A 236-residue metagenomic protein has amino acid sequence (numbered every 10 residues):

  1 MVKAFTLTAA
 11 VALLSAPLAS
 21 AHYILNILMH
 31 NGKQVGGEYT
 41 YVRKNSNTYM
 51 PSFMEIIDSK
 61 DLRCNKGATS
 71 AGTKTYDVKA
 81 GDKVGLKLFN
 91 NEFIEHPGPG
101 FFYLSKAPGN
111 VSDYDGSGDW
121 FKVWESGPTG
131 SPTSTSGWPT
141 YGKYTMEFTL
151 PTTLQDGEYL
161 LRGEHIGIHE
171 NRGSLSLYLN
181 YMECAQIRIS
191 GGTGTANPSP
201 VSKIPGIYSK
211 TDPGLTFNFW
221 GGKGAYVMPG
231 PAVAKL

Functional and structural regions predicted by a protein language model:
V2-G100, A107-T145, I168-L236: Peripheral, solvent-exposed domain-edge segments that often transition into intrinsically disordered/low-complexity
D82, G157-E158: Surface-exposed loop/turn positions
L150, Q155-G157: A glycine-anchored, Pro-Gly-centered beta-turn/N-cap motif
P151, E164-I168: Histidine- and/or cysteine-centered catalytic micro-motif in compact active-site loops
Y159-G163: A short tyrosine-centered beta-strand micro-motif
